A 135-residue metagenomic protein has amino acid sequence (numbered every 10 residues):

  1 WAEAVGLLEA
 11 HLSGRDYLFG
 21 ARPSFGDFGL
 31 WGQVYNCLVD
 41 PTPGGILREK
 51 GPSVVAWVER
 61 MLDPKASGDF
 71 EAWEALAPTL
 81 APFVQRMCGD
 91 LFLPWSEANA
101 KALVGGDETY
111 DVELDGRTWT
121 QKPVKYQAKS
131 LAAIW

Functional and structural regions predicted by a protein language model:
W1-E59, D63-S67, A72-W135: GST-like fold's C-terminal all-alpha helical module
